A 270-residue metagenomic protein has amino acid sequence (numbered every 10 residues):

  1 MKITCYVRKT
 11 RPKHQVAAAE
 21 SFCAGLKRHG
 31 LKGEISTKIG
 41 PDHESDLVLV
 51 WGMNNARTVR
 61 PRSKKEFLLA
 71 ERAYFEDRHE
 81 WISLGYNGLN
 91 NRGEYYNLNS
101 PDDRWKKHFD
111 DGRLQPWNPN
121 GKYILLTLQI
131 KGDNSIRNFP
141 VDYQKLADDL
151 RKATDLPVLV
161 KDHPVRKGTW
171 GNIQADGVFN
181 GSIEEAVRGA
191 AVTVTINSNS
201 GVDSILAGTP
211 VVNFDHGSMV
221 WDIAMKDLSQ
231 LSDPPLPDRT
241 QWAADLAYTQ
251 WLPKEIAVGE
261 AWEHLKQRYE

Functional and structural regions predicted by a protein language model:
M1-L47, G132-D133, Q267-E270: N-terminal pre-catalytic "stem/leader" segment of glycosyltransferase-like enzymes
C5-K9, A70-Y74, G121-D133, K161-P164 (+1 more regions): Short loop/turn segments at strand-loop or loop-helix junctions that form parts of catalytic or ligand-binding pockets
V7-R11, Q144-N180: Catalytic donor nucleotide-activated moiety binding site of glycosyltransferases and closely related
V16-F22, P140-A153: Well-ordered, non-membrane alpha-helical segments in soluble/globular domains
T37-R62, E66-E71, V192-I196: Short, well-ordered secondary-structure micro-motifs within conserved domains or adaptor modules
M53, N180-M225: A donor-sugar binding/catalytic signature common to diverse glycosyltransferases and related nucleotide-sugar
N54-G85, Q144-K145, L206-V220: A short, gly/pro- and small-residue-rich
W81-K122, R137, W221-E270: Leloir-type glycosyltransferase catalytic cores
